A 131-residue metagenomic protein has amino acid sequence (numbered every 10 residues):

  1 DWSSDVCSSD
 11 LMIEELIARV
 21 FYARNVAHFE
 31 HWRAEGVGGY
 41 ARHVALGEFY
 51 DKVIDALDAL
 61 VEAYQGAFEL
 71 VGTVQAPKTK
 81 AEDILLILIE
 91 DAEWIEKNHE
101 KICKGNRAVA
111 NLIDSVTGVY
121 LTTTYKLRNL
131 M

Functional and structural regions predicted by a protein language model:
D1-S8: Short, small-residue-biased leader/transition segments that mark boundaries at the very start of proteins
S9, I13-L16, G39-R42, L46 (+4 more regions): Amphipathic alpha-helical coiled-coil segments and their boundaries
E14, A18-F21, N25, G47 (+3 more regions): Generic structural signal for well-ordered, non-transmembrane alpha-helical segments in soluble/cytosolic regions
A23-G47, I102-G105: Helix-loop segments that flank and shape redox-cofactor active sites
A27-E30, L60, A92-H99: Non-transmembrane amphipathic alpha-helical segments
Y40-V71: Conserved alpha-helical segments that form or flank metal/cofactor-binding pockets of metalloenzymes
Q75-R128: Acidic/histidine-rich alpha-helical segments that form the ligand environment of transition-metal centers
